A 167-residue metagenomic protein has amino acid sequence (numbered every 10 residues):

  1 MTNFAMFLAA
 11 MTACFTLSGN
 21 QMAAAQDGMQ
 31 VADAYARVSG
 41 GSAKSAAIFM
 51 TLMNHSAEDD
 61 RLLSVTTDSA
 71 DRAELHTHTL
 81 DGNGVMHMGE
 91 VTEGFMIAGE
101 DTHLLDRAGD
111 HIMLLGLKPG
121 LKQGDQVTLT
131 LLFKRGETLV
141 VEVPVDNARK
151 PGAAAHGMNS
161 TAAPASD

Functional and structural regions predicted by a protein language model:
M1-A9, S18-G19: Bacterial N-terminal signal peptides that target proteins for export
M1-N3, A24-D27: Absolute protein N-terminus
T2-A5, A13, A47, L131: Short non-domain terminal segments
A9-A10, A43: N-terminal hydrophobic alpha-helix used for membrane targeting or insertion
C14-M22: C-terminal segment of classical bacterial N-terminal signal peptides
D27-Q126, T130-D167: Compact, glycine-rich, soluble single-domain proteins
